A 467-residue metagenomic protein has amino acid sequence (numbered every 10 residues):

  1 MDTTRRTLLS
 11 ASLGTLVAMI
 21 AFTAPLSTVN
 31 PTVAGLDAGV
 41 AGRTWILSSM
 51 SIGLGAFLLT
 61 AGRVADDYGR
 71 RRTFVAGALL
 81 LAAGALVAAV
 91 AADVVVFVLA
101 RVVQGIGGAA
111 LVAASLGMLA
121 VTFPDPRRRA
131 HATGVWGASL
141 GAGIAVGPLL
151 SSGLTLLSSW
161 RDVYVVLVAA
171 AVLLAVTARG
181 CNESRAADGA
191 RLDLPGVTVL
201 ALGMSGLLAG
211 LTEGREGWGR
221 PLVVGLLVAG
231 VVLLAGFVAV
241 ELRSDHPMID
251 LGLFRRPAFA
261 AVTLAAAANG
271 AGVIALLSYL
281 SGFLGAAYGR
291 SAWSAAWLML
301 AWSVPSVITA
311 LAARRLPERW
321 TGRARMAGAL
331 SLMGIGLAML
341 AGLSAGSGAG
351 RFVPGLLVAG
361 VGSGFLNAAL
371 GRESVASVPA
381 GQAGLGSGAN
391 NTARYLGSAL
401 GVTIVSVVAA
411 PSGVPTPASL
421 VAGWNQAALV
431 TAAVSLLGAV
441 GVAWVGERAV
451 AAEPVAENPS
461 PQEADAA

Functional and structural regions predicted by a protein language model:
T4-V29, P221-L226, L233, L242-P415 (+2 more regions): 12-transmembrane solute porter fold
A11, A18, L47-M50, L54 (+12 more regions): Structural signature of transmembrane alpha-helices in multi-pass secondary transporters
T28-L58, V96-V98, Y288, W293-L298: Extracellular/periplasmic helix-loop-helix junction of adjacent transmembrane segments in MFS-like secondary
P31, G62-R63, D67, G153 (+1 more regions): Membrane-interface helix termini in secondary transporters
G35-D37, G69, V90-V96, S158-S159 (+3 more regions): Helix-breaking motifs and short loop linkers at transmembrane-helix boundaries and internal kinks in secondary membrane
S48-G62, V112-L116, L300-A312: Central cavity-lining transmembrane alpha-helices of secondary-active solute carriers, predominantly the Major
D66-L194: Helix-loop-helix hairpins in multi-pass membrane proteins, especially solute transporters
G134, G153-A265, G272, R290-S291 (+2 more regions): Hydrophobic transmembrane-helix bundles of small-molecule transporters
